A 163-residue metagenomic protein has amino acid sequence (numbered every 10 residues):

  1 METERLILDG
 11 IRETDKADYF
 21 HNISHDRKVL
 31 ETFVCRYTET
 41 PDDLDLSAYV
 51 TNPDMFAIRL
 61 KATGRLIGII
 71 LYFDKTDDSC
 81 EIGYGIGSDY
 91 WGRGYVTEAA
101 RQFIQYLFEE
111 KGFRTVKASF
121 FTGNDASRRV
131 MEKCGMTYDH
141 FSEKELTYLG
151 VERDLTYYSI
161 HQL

Functional and structural regions predicted by a protein language model:
M1-L30, M55, R59-L163: Acyl-donor (CoA/ACP) binding surface of acyl/acetyltransferases
K28-S47: Conserved GNAT-fold acetyl-CoA-binding loop/helix
Y37-D42, T51-P53, G87-D89: Juxtamembrane/interface motifs at transmembrane-helix termini
S47-N52, M136: Short loop/turn motifs at secondary-structure junctions and domain boundaries
